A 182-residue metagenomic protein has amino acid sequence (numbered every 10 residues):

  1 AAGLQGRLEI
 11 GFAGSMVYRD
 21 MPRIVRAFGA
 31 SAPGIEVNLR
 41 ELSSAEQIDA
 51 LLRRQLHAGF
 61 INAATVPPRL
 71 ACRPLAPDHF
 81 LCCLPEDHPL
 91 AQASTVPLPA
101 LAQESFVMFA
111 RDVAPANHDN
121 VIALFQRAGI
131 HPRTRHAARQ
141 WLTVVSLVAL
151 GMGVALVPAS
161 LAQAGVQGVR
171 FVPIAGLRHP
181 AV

Functional and structural regions predicted by a protein language model:
Q5-P68, A138: Central regulatory/effector-binding core of bacterial HTH transcription factors
R7-G11, G59, C83, V107 (+2 more regions): Short, well-ordered beta-strand segments
I35, L51-I61, F80, I130 (+1 more regions): Alpha-to-beta junction loops
I48, L52, C72, L98 (+1 more regions): Short hydrophobic/charged patches on amphipathic alpha-helices used for structural packing and interfaces
P68-P74, D78-H79, C83, R139-V182: Beta-alpha-beta core module
R69-F106: Flexible hinge/capping segments at coil-to-helix
F106-A128, L150: Secondary-structure junction motif
